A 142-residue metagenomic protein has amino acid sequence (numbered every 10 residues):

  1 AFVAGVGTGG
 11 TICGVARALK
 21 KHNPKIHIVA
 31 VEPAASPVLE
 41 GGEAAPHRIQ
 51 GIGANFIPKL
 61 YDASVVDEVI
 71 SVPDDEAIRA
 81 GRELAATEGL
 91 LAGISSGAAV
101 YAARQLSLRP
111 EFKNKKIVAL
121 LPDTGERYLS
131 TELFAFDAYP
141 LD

Functional and structural regions predicted by a protein language model:
A1, I26, L90-A92, A98-V100 (+1 more regions): Terminal helix/beta-alpha structural elements that buttress the NAD(P)+-binding lobe
G5-A16, S95-A103, Y128: Short glycine/serine/threonine-rich phosphate/pyrophosphate-binding segments that cradle anionic phosphate groups
G5-G7, A30-E32, V118-P122: Short beta-strand segments
A16-N23, S107: Surface-exposed amphipathic alpha-helices with a cationic face
K21-I94, E132-D142: Active-site/ligand-binding loops adjacent to catalytic centers
R79-R82, G97-R104, K115: A generic structural signal for well-ordered alpha-helical surface patches
R104-D142: Phosphate-binding loop/pocket of nucleotide- and phosphate-handling active sites
